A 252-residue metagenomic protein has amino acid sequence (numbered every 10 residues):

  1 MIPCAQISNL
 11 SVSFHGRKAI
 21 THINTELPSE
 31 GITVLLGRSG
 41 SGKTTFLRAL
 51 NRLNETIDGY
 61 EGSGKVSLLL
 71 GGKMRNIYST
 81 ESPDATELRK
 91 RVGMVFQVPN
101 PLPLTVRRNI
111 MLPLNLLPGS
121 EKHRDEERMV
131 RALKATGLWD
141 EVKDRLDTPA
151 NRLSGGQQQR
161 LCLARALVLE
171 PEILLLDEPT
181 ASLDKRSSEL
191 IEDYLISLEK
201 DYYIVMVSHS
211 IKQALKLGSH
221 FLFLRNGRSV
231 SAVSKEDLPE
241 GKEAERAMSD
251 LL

Functional and structural regions predicted by a protein language model:
K65-E87: ABC ATPase NBD Q-loop/coupling interface
S67-G72, H123-K143: Conserved ABC ATPase "signature" region
T148-L153, Q157: Conserved ABC ATPase signature
E170: Conserved catalytic motifs of ABC-family nucleotide-binding domains
L174-D177: Catalytic Walker B motif of ABC-type/P-loop ATPase nucleotide-binding domains
E189-K200: Helical segment within the ABC ATPase nucleotide-binding domain
R228-L252: Conserved beta-strand-loop-alpha-helix hinge in the C-terminal portion of ABC ATPase nucleotide-binding domains
